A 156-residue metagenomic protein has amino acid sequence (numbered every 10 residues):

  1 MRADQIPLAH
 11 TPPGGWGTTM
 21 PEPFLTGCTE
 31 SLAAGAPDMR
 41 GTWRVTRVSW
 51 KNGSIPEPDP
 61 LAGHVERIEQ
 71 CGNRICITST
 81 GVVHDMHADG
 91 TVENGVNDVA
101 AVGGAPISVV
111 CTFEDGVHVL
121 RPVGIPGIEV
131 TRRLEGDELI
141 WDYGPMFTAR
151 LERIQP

Functional and structural regions predicted by a protein language model:
M1-C76, E93, P156: Amphipathic/hydrophobic helical signal segments and adjacent flexible N-terminal regions that mediate secretion
A36-R40, E69-G72, T112-V117, R133-E138 (+1 more regions): A short, structured loop/turn motif at beta-sheet edges
W50-K51, C76-L134: Contiguous, well-ordered beta-strand patches that form the walls/edges of small beta-barrel/beta-sandwich domains
G124-P126, P145, Q155: A short beta-strand motif that forms part of the nucleic acid-binding face of small beta-barrel RNA-binding folds
E138-P145: Short, exposed beta-strand-loop hairpins at the edges of beta-sheets in extracellular/periplasmic proteins
T148-R150: Chalcogenol-based redox active-site neighborhoods
